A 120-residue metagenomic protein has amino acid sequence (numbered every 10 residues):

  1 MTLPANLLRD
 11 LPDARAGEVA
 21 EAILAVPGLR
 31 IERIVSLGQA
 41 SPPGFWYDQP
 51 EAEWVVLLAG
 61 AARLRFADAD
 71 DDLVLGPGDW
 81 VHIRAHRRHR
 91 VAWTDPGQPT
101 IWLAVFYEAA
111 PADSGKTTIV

Functional and structural regions predicted by a protein language model:
M1-W46, T118-V120: A short, N-terminal "cap"/entry segment at the start of jelly-roll beta-barrel domains of the cupin/DSBH fold
P27-L29, L37-S41, A59-R63, E108-A112: Short, charged/polar surface micro-motifs in flexible loops or helix N-caps
R33, A59, F66-D68, A85 (+2 more regions): Residue-level recognition of conserved beta-strand positions in structured domain cores
D48-P50, W54-P77, S114: A short beta-strand-loop-beta hairpin characteristic of the jelly-roll/cupin
R63, D71, D79-V81, A85-V91: Histidine-centered metal-chelating micro-motifs
G76, A85-A112: Ligand-binding loop in jelly-roll beta-barrel domains
A112-T118: Short, charged, intrinsically disordered terminal tails
